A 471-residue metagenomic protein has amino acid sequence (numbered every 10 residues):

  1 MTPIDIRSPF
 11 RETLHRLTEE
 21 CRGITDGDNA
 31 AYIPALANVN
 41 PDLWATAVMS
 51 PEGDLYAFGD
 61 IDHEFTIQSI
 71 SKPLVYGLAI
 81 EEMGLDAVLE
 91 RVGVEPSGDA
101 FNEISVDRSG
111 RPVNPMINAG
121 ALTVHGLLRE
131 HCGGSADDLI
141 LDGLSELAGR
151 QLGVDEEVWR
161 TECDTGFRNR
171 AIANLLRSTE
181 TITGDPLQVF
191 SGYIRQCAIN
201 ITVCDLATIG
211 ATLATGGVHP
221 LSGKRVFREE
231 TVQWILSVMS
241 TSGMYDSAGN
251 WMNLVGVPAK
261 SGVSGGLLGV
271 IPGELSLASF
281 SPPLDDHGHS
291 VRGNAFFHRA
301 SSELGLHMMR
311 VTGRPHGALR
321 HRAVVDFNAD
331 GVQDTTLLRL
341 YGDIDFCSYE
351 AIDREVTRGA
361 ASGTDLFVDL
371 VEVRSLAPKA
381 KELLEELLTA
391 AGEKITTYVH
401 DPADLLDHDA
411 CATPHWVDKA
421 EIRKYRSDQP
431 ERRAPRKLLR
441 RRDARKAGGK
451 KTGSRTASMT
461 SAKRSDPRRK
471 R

Functional and structural regions predicted by a protein language model:
T2-D26, A79-Q196, T212: Active-site-adjacent helix/loop patches that line small-molecule binding or acyl-intermediate pockets
T18, G216-S247, M252-D334: Structured C-terminal helix/loop/strand segments within mature extracytoplasmic catalytic/sensor domains
R22-F58, G269: A short, well-structured edge-of-sheet supersecondary motif
E52-G53, T66-V88, I209, L277: Active-site SXXK
T202-V218, I235: Glycine-rich anion/phosphate-binding loop at the beta-strand->alpha-helix junction
I209, T413-D443: A cross-taxonomic marker for long C-terminal extensions/tails that follow the last structured domain
L337, G342-I422: Amphipathic alpha-helical interaction surfaces in cytosolic regulatory modules
K437-R471: Intrinsically disordered, Lys/Arg-rich low-complexity segments
